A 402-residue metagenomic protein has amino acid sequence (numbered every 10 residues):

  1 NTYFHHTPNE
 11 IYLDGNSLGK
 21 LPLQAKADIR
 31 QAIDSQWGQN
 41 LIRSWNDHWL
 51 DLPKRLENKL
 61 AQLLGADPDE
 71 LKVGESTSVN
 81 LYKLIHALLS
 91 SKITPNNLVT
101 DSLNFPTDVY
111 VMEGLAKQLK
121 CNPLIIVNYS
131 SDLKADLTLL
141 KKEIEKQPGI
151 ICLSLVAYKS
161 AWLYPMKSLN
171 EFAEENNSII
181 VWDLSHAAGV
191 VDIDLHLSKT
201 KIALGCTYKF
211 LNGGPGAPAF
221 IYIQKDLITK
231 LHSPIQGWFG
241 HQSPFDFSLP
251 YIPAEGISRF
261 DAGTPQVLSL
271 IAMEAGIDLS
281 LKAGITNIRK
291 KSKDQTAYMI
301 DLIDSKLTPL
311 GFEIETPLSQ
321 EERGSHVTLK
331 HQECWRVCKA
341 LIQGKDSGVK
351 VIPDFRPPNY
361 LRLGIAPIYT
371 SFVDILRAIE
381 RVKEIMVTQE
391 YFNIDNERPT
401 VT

Functional and structural regions predicted by a protein language model:
N1-T402: Pyridoxal 5′-phosphate
